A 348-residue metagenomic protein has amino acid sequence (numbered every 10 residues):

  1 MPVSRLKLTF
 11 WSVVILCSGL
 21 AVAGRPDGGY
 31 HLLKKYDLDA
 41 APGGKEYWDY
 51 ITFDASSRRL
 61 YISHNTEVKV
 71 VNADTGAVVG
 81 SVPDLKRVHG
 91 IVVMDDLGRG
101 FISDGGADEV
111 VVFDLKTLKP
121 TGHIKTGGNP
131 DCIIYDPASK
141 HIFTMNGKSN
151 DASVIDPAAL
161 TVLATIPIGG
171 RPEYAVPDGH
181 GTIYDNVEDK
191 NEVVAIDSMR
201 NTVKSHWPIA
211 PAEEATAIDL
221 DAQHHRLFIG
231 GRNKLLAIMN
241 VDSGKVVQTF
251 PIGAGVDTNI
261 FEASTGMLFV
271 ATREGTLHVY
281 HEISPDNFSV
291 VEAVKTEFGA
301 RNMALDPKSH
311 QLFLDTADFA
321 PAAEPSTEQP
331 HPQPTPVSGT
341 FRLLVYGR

Functional and structural regions predicted by a protein language model:
M1-W11: Bacterial N-terminal signal peptides that target proteins for export
T9-G19: Bacterial N-terminal signal peptides
G19-R348: Predominantly soluble domains enriched in secretory-pathway, periplasmic, or organellar proteins
